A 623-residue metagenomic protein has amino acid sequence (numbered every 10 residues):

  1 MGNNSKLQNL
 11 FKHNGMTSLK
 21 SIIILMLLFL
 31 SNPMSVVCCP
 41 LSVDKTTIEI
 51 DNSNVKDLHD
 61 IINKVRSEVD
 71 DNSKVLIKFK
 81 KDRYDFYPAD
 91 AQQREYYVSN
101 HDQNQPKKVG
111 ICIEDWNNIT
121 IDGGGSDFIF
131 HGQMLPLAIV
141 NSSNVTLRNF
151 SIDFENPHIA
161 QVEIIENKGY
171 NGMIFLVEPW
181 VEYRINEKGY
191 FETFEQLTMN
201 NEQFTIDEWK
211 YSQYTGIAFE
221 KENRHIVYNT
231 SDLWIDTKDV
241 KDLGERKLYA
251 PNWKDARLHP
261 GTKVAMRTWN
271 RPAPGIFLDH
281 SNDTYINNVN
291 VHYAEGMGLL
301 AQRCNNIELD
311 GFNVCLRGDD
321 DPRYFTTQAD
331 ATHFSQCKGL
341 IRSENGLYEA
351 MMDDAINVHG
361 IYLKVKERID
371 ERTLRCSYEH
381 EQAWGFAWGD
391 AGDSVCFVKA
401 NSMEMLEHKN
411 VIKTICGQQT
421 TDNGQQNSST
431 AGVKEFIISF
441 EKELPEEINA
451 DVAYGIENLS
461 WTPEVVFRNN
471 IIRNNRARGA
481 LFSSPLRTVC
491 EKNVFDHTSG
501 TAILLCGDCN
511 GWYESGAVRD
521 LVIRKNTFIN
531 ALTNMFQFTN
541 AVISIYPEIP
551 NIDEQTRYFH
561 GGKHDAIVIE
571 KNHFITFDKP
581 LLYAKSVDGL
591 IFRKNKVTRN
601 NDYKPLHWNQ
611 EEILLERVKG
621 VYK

Functional and structural regions predicted by a protein language model:
M1-S18: N-terminal secretory signal peptides that target proteins for export/translocation
S5, N9-L10, L28, P40 (+1 more regions): Short linear motifs centered on Gly/Pro in flexible linkers and helix caps
K6, F11, M26, C416-G417 (+1 more regions): Intrinsically disordered, low-complexity regions enriched for glutamine and histidine
K20-S35: Bacterial N-terminal signal peptides
M26-L28, P40-L41, S73, Q203: N-terminal regions of proteins, emphasizing targeting and processing segments when present
M34-S35, C39-S42, T420-N423: Intrinsic disorder
K45-K623: Extracellular parallel beta-helix/beta-solenoid repeat domains
